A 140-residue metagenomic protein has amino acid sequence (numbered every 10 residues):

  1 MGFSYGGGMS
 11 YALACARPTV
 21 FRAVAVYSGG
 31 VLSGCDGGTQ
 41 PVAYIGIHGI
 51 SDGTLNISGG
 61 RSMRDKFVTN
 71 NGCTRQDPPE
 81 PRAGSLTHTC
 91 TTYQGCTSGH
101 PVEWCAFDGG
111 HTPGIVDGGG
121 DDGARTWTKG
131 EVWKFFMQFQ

Functional and structural regions predicted by a protein language model:
M1-Q140: Flexible, surface-exposed loop/gating regions in the mature catalytic domains of secreted/periplasmic hydrolases
